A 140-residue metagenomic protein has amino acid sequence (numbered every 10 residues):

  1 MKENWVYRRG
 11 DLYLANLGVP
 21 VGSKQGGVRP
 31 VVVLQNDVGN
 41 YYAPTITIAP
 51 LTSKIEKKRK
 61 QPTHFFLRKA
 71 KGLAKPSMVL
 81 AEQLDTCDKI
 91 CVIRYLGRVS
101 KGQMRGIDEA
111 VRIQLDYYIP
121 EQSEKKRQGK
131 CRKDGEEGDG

Functional and structural regions predicted by a protein language model:
M1-G140: Conserved functional hotspots at enzyme active or ligand-binding sites that engage polyanionic ligands
